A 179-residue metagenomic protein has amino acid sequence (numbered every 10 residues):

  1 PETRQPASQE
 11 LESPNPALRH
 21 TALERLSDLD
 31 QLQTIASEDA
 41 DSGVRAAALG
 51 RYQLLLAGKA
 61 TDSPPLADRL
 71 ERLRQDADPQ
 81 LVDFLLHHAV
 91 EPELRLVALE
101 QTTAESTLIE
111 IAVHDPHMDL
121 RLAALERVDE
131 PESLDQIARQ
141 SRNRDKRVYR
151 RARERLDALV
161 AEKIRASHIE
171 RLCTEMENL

Functional and structural regions predicted by a protein language model:
P1-L179: Alpha-helical scaffold segments
